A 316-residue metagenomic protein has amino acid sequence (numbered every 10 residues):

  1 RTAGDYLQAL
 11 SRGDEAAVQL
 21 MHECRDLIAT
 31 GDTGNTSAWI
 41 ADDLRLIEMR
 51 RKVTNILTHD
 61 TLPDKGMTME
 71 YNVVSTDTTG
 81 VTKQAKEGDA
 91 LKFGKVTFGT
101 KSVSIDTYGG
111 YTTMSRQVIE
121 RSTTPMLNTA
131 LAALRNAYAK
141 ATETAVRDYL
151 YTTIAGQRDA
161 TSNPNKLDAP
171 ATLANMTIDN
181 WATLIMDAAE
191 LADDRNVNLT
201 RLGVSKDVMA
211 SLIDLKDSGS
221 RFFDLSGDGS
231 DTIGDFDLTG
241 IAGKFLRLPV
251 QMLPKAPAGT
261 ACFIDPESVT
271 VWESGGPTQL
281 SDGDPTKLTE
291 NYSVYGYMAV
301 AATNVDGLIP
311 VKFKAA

Functional and structural regions predicted by a protein language model:
R1-N35, A316: Intrinsically disordered, low-complexity terminal tails
Q19-G110: Assembly/oligomerization interface modules of large self-assembling protein complexes
T79-Q84, K95, R121-T123, S211-I213 (+1 more regions): Short helix/loop capping segments that flank catalytic or ligand/cofactor-binding pockets
G110-L191, K314-A316: Alpha-helical scaffold segments that mediate packing/assembly in large oligomeric complexes
Y111-T113, R201-G203, N291-S293: Structured core elements
T129, D217-R221, L308-P310: Short, solvent-exposed amphipathic alpha-helical segments in soluble enzyme and RNA/protein-processing domains
K166-Q279, P285: Extended oligomerization regions of viral-like shell subunits
D265-A316: Extended, compositionally biased alpha-helical segments that mediate assembly or anchoring
